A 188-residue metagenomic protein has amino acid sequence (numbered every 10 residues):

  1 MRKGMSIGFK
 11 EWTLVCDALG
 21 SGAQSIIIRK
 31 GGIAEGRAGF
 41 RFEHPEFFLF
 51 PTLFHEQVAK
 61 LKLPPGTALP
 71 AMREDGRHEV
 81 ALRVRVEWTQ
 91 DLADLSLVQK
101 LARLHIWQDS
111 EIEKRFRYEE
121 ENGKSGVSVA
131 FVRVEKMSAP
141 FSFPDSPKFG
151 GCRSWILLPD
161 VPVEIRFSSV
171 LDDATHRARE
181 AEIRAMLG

Functional and structural regions predicted by a protein language model:
R2-G188: Structured alpha/beta reader/binder surfaces that contact nucleic acids or chromatin modification marks
